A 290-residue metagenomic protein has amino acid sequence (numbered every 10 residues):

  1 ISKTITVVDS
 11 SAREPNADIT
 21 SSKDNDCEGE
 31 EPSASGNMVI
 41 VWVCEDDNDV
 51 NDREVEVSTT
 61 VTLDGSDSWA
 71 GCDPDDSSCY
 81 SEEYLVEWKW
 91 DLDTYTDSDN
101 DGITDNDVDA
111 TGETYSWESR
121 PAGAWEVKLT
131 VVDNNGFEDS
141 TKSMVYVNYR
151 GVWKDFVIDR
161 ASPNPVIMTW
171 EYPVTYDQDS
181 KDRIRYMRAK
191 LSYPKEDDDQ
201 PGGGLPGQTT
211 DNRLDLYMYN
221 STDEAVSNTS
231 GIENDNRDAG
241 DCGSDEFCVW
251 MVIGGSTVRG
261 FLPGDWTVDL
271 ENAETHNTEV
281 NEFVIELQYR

Functional and structural regions predicted by a protein language model:
I1, L129-V131: Hydrophobic/tyrosine-rich beta-strand signature of extracellular beta-sandwich/beta-rich modules, prominently
V7-P15, D24, Y146-D155: Extracellular interdomain linker/stem segments of modular secreted and single-pass surface proteins
V8, N135, G151, L205-D223 (+1 more regions): C-terminal edge strands of extracellular/lumenal beta-sandwich accessory domains
S21-T62, D179-D182: Short, solvent-exposed loop/linker segments at the N-terminal edge of repeated beta-sheet extracellular domains
T60-E82, S192-P194: Acidic, Ser/Thr
D76-E118: Surface-exposed, flexible coil segments in extracellular/virion-facing regions
W125-V127: Hydrophobic beta-strand segments within extracellular beta-sandwich modules
N164-N236: Acidic, Ser/Thr/Pro-rich low-complexity intrinsically disordered segments
